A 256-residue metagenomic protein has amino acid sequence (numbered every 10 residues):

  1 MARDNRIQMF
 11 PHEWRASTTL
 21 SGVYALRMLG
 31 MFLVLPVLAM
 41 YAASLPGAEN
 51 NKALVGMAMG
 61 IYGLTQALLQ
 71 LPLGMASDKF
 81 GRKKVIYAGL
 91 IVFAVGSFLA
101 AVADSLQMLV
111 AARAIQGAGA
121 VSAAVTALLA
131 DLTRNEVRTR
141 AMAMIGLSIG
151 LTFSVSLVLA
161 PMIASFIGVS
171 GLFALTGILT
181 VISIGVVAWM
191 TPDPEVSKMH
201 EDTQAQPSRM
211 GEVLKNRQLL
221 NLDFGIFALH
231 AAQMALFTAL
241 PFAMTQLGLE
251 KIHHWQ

Functional and structural regions predicted by a protein language model:
A2-W14, P192-F224: Juxtamembrane intracellular "pre-TM" segments in multi-pass secondary transporters
A25, G96, Q107-A120: Hydrophobic core of transmembrane alpha-helices in multi-pass small-molecule transporters, especially MFS/SLC-type
L26-V37, L229-F237: Conserved extracellular-gate-facing transmembrane-helix segments in secondary transporters
P36-K52, T238-H253: Short amphipathic helix-loop junctions that connect adjacent transmembrane helices in Major Facilitator Superfamily/SLC
M57-L73: Central cavity-lining transmembrane alpha-helices of secondary-active solute carriers, predominantly the Major
L68-D104: Conserved MFS/SLC helix-loop-helix module at the cytosolic interface between two early adjacent transmembrane helices
A112-G150: Cytoplasmic helix-loop-helix junction between adjacent transmembrane helices in 12-TM secondary transporters
I178-S197: C-terminal membrane-cytosol helix-exit motif in multi-pass small-molecule transporters
